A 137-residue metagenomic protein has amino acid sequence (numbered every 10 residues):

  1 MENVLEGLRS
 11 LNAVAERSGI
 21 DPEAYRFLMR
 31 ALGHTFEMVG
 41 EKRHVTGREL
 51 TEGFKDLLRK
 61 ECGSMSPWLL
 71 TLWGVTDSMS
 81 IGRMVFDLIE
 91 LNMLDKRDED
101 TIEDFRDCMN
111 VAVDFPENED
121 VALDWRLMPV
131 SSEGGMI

Functional and structural regions predicted by a protein language model:
M1-I137: Non-transmembrane, aqueous-exposed alpha-helical and coiled segments at domain scale
